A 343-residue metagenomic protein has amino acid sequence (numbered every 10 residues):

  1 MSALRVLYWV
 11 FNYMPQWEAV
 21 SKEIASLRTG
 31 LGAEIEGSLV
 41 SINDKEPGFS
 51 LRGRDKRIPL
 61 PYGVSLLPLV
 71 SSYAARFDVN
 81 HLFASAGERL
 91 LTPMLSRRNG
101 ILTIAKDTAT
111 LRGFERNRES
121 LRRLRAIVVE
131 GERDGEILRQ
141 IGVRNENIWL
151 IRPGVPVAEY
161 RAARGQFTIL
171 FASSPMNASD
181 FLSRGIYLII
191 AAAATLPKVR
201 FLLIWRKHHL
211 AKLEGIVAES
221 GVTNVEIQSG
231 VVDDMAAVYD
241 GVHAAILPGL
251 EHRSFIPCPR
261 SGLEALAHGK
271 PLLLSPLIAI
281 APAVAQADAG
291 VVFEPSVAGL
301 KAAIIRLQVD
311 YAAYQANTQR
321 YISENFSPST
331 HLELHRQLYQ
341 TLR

Functional and structural regions predicted by a protein language model:
L7-W9, R161-R184, I190-L196, L202 (+1 more regions): Conserved donor-binding/catalytic core segment of Leloir-type glycosyltransferases
A19, E159, P295, Q308-T341: A charged, aromatic-enriched C-terminal amphipathic alpha-helix characteristic of glycosyltransferases across folds
S71, A105-I127, I141: Membrane-proximal helix-turn-helix segments that form the acceptor-binding/catalytic region of lipid-linked
L82-E88, I104-D107: Short His-centered aromatic/hydrophobic patch
R123-Y160: Donor nucleotide-sugar binding/catalytic pocket of nucleotide-sugar-dependent glycosyltransferases
D180-R184, L247-L263, S275-L277, A281-P282: Nucleotide-sugar-dependent
K212-V232: Nucleotide-activated donor-binding/catalytic signature segment of Leloir-type glycosyltransferases, i.e., the conserved
Q286-V297, I305-Y311: Conserved acidic donor-binding segment of nucleotide-sugar-dependent glycosyltransferases
